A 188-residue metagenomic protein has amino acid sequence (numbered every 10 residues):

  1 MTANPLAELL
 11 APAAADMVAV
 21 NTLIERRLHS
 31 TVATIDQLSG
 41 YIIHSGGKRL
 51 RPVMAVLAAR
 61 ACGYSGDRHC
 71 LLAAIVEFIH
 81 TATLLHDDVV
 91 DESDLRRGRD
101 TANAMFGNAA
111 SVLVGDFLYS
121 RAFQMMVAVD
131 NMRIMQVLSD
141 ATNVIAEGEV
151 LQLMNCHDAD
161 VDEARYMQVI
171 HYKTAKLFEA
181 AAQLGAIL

Functional and structural regions predicted by a protein language model:
M1-T81, L85, V89-A104, D140 (+1 more regions): Conserved N-terminal diphosphate/IPP-binding helix and adjacent helical/loop segment of trans-prenyltransferase domains
H29, T83-L84, D88, V127 (+3 more regions): Charged/polar positions within long, soluble alpha-helices
M54, A122, G148: Residue-level signal for inorganic ion chemistry
S65-R68, M125-V137, Q152-R165, V169 (+1 more regions): Inter-helical turn/loop segments and adjacent helix faces that build the functional surface of alpha-helical bundle
R96-L118, D160-T174: Divalent-cation-assisted or electrostatically stabilized phosphate/pyrophosphate-binding catalytic cores
F117-M125: Acidic/serine-rich, low-complexity amphipathic helices located in mid- to C-terminal regulatory regions
A122, A141-N143: Hydrophobic, amphipathic alpha-helical faces that serve as interaction scaffolds
L177: Ligand-binding face of N-terminal immunoglobulin V-set domains in extracellular IgSF glycoproteins
